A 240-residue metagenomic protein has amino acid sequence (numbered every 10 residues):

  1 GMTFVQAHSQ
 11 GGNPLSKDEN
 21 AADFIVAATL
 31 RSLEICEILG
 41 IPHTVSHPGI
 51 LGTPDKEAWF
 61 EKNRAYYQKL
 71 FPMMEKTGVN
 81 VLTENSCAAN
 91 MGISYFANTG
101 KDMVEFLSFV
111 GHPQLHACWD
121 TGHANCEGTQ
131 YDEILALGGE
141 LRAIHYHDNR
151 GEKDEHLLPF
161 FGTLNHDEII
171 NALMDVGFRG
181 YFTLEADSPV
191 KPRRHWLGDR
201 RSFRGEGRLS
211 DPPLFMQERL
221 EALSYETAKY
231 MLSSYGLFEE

Functional and structural regions predicted by a protein language model:
M2-T3, P14-H116, C126, F203-D211 (+2 more regions): Active-site acidic/histidine proton-transfer and metal-coordination neighborhood in alpha/beta enzyme cores
V5-A7, T44, V81, I144 (+1 more regions): Hydrophobic residues within beta-strands of alpha/beta enzymes
H8-Q10, H47, H147, E185: Conserved residues at the C-terminal ends of beta-strands
G12, I93, D154-H156: Generic secondary-structure boundary/loop-capping signal
A97-E240: Histidine-acidic metal/acid-base catalytic patches
